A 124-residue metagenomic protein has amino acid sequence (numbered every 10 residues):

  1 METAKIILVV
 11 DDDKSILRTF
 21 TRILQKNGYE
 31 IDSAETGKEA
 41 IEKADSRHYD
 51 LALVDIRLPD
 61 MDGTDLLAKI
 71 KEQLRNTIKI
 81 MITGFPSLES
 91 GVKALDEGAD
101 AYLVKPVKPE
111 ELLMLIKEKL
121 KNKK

Functional and structural regions predicted by a protein language model:
R18-K26: Charged docking surfaces used in two-component/phosphorelay signaling
G28-E35, K43: Short hydrophobic/Thr-rich beta-strand motif most characteristic of the beta2 strand and flanking loop of CheY-like
E35-T36, D62-D65, P86: Acidic catalytic/metal-coordinating carboxylates
E42, T64-N76: Short amphipathic alpha-helix used as the core "switch/output" element in two-component signaling
V107-I116: C-terminal output helix
